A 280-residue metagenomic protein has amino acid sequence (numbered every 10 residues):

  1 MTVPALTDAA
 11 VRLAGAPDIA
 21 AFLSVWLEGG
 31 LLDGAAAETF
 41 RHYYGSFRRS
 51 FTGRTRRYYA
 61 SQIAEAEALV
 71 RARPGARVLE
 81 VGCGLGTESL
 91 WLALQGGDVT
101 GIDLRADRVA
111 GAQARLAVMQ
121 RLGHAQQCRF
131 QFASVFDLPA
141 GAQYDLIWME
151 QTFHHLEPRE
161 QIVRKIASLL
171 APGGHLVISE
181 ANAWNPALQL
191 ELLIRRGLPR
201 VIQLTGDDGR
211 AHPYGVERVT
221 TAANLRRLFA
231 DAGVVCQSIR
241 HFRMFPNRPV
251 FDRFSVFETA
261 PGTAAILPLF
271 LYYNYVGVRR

Functional and structural regions predicted by a protein language model:
T2-R73: Conserved class I S-adenosyl-L-methionine
G75-G84: Conserved class I S-adenosyl-L-methionine
T87, W91-F136: Class I SAM-dependent methyltransferase SAM/SAH-binding core
F136-I147: A short acidic, Gly/Pro-enriched loop at the edge of an enzyme's catalytic core that lines a small-molecule cofactor
L138-A140, L193-R195, A223-A230, C236-R280: A C-terminal cap/extension of S-adenosyl-L-methionine-dependent methyltransferases that defines the acceptor-substrate
E160-H175: A short glycine-rich, Lys/Arg-flanked "PGG" loop and its adjoining helix->strand segment in the class I
V177-I202: Conserved class I S-adenosyl-L-methionine
D208-A223: Acceptor-substrate binding/catalytic loop of class I
